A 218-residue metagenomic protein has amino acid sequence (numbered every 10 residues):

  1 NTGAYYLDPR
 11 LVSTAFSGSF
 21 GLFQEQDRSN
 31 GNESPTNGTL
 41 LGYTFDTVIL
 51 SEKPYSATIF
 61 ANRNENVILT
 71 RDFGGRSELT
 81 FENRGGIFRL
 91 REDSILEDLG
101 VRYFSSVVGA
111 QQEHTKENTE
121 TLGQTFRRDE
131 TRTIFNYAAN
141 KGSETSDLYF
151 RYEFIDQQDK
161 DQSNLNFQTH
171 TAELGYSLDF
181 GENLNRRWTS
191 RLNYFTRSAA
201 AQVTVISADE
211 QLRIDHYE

Functional and structural regions predicted by a protein language model:
N1-E218: Gram-negative and organellar
